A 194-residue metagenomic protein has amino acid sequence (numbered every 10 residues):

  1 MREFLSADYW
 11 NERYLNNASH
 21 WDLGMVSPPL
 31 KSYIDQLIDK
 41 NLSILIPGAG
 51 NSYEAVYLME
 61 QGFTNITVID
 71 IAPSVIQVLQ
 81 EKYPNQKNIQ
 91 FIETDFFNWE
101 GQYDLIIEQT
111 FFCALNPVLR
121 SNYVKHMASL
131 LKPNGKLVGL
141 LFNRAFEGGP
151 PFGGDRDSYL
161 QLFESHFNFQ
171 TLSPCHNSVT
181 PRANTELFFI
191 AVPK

Functional and structural regions predicted by a protein language model:
M1-G101, L115-K194: Class I (Rossmann-like) S-adenosyl-L-methionine-dependent methyltransferase catalytic domain, capturing the SAM-binding
D104: Conserved acidic residues
I107: A conserved beta-strand element that flanks and buttresses the S-adenosyl-L-methionine
T110-A114: Short catalytic micro-motifs in class I SAM-dependent methyltransferases
